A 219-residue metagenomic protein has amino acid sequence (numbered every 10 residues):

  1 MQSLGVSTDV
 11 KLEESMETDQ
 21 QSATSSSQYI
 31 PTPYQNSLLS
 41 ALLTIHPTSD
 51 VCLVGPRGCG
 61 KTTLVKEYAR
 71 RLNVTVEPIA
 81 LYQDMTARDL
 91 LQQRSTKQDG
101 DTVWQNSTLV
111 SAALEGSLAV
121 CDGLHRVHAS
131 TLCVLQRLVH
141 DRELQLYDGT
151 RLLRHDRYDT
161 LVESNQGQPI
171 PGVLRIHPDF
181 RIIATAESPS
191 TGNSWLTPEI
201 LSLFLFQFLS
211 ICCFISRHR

Functional and structural regions predicted by a protein language model:
M1-R219: AAA+ P-loop NTPase catalytic core and its hallmark functional loops
